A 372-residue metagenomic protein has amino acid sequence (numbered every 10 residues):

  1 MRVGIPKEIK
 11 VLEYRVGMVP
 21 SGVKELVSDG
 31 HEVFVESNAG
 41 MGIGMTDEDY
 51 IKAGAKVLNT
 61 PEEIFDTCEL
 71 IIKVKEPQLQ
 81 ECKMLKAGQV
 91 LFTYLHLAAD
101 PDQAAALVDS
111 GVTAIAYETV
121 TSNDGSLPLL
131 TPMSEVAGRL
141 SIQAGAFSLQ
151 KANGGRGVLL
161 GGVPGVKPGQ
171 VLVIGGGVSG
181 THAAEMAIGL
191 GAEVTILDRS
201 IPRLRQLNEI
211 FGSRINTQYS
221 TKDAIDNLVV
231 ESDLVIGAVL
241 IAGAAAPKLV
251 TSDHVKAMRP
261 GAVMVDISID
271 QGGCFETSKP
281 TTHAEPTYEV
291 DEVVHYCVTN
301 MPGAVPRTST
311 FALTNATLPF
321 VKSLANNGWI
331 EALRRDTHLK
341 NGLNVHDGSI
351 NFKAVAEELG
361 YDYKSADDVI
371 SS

Functional and structural regions predicted by a protein language model:
R2, E8, P77-Q170, V298-N300: Glycine/serine-rich phosphate-binding loop and adjoining beta1-alpha1 elements at the start of nucleotide-handling
R2-A106, S110: An N-terminal-biased, well-structured beta-alpha scaffold segment characteristic of Rossmann-like dinucleotide-binding
I5, F34-S37, V57-N59, F65 (+8 more regions): General beta-strand structural signal in soluble alpha/beta enzymes
P6-K7, V11-G44, A152-L240, T287: Glycine-rich phosphate/diphosphate-binding loop of Rossmann-like nucleotide-binding domains
E69, K75-E76, L95-H96, T221 (+3 more regions): Short glycine-/small-residue-rich Rossmann-like dinucleotide-binding loops
E118-L159, I269, C274-S372: Adenosine-phosphate binding glycine-rich loop
E209-D291: Rossmann-like adenosine-cofactor binding region
